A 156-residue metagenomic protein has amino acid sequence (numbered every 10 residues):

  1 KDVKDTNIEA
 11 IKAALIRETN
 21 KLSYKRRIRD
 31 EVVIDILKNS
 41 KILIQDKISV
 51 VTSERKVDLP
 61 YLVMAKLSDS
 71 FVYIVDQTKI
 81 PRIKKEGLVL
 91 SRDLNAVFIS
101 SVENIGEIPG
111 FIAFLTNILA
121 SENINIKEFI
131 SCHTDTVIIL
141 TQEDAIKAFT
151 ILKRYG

Functional and structural regions predicted by a protein language model:
K4-G156: A conserved regulatory-domain signal marking ACT and ACT-like small-molecule sensing domains and adjacent regulatory
